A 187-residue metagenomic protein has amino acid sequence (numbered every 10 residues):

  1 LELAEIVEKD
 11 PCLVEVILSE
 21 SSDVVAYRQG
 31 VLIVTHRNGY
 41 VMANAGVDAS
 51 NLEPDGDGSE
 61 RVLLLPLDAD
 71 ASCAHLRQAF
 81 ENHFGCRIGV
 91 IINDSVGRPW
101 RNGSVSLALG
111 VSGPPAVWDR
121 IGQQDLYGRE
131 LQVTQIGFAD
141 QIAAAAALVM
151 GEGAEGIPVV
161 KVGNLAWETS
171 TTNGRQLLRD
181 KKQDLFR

Functional and structural regions predicted by a protein language model:
L1-D57, F84, I88-R187: A structural signal for small-residue-enriched, beta-sheet-centric alpha/beta enzyme cores and oligomeric scaffold folds
D55-L65: Short, basic, glycine/proline-bearing loop/turn elements
L65-I88: Phosphate-interacting basic helix/loop segments used at nucleotide- and nucleic-acid interfaces
